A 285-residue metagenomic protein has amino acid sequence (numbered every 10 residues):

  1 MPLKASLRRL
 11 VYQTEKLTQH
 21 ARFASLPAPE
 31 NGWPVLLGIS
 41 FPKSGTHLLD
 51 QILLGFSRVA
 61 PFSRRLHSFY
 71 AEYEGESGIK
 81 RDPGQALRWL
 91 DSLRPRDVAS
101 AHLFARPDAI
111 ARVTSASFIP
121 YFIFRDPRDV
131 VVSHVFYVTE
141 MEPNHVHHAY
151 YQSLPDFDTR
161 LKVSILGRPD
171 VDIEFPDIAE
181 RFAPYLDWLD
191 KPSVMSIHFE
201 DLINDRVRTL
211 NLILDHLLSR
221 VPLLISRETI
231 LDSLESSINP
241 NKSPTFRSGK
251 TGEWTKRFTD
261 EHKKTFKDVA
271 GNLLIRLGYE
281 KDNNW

Functional and structural regions predicted by a protein language model:
P2-F157, L166-I197, T265, V269 (+1 more regions): PAPS-dependent sulfotransferase catalytic domain
N31, N144, N204, N211 (+3 more regions): Detector for Asparagine
I52, K256-T259, W285: Residue-level recognition of conserved structural "scaffold" positions that shape functional pockets and channels
L54, L214-L218, L274: Residue-level preference for well-ordered alpha-helical positions
F62-R81, D190-K264, D268: The conserved 3'-phosphoadenosine-5'-phosphosulfate
K242-S248, R276, D282-N284: Positively charged interface segments
